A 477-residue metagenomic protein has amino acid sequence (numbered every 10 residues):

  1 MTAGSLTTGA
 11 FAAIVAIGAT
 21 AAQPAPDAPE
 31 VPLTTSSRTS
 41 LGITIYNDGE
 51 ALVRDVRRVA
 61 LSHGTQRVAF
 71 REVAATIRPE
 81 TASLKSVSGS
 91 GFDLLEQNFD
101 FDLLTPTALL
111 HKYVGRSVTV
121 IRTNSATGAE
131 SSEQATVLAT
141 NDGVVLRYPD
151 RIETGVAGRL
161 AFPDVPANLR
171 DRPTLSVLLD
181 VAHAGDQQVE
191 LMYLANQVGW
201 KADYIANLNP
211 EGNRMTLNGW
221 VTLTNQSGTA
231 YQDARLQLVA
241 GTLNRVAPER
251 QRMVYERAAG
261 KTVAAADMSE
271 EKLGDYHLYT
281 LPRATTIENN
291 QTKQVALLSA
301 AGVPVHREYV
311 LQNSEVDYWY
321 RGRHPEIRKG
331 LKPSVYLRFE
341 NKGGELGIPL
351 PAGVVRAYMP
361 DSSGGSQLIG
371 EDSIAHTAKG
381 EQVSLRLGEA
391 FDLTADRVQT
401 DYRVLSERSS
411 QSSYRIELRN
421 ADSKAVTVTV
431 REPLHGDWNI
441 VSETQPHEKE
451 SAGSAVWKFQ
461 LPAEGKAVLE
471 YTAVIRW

Functional and structural regions predicted by a protein language model:
M1: Zn2+-dependent metallopeptidase catalytic domains
G4, A19-W477: Long, intrinsically disordered, low-complexity accessory segments associated with secretion and vesicular trafficking
S5-G18: Bacterial N-terminal signal peptides
